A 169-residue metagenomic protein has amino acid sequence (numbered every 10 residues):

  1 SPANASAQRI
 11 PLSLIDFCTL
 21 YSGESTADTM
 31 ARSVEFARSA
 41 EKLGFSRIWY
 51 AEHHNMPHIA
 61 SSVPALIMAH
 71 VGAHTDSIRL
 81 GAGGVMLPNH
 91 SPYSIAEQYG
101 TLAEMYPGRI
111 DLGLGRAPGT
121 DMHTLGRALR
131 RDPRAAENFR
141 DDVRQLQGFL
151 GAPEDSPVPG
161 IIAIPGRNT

Functional and structural regions predicted by a protein language model:
S1-I78: N-terminal beta1-alpha1-beta2 module of alpha/beta enzyme domains
R9-T26, N89-E154: Flexible, glycine-rich active-site loops centered on histidine and acidic residues that chelate a metal or position
I48, L80, I110-L112: Hydrophobic residues within beta-strands of alpha/beta enzymes
A51, G83, G113-G115: Structural motif
T75-I78, Y106-I110, N168: Short coil/turn connectors at secondary-structure junctions
A82-N89: The substrate-binding groove and active-site-proximal loops of carbohydrate-active enzymes, especially glycoside
P153-I162: A short helix-breaking turn/cap at a secondary-structure junction
I162-T169: Loop-centered beta-sheet repeat module
